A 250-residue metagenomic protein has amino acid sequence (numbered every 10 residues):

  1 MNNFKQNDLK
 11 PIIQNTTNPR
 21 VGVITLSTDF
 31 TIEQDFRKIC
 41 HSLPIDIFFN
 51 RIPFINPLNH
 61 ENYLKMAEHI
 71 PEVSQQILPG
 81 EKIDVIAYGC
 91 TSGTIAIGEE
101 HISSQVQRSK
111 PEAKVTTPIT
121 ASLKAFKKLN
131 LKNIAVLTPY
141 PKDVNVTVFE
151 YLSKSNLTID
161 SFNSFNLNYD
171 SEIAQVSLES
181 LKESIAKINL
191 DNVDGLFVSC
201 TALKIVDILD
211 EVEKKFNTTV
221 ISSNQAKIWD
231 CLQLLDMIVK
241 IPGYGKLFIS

Functional and structural regions predicted by a protein language model:
N2-E72, Y140-S177: N-terminal glycine-rich anion-binding loop in soluble enzyme alpha/beta folds
P19, I45, K114-K128, V198 (+4 more regions): Hydrophobic structural segments
T25-T31, C90-A96, P139-V144, T201-I205 (+1 more regions): Gly/Ser/Thr-rich loops at beta-strand to alpha-helix junctions that form or flank small-molecule/cofactor-binding
E68-K110, K114-I119, D194, V198-C200 (+1 more regions): N-terminal glycine-rich phosphate/adenylate-binding segment common to multiple enzyme folds
I102-R108, A113-N168, F248-I249: Conserved beta-alpha
E183-E213, K227-I228: Hydrophobic alpha-helical
I221-S250: C-terminal functional extensions of proteins
